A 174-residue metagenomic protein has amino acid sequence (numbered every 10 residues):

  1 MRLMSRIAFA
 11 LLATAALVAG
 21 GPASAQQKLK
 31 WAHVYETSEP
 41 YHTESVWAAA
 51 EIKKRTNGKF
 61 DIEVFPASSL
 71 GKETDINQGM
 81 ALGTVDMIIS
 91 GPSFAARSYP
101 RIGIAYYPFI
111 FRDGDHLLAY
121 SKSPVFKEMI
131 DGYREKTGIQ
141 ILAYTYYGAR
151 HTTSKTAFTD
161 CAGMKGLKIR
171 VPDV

Functional and structural regions predicted by a protein language model:
M1-L11: Bacterial N-terminal signal peptides that target proteins for export
V18-A25: Sec/Tat signal peptide C-region and signal peptidase I cleavage site
K30-W47, A67-K72: Extracytoplasmic "Venus flytrap"
W47-I62: Signal peptide-proximal N-terminal region of secreted/periplasmic/extracellular or secretory-lumen proteins
A49-A50, D86, G91-V174: Contiguous mixed-secondary-structure segments that line small-molecule binding/active-site clefts of soluble domains
N57-D61, I76-S90, K168-R170: Alpha-to-beta junction loops
I62-V64, I141: Generic structural signal for residues in well-ordered beta-strands
F65-Q78, A157-T159, P172-V174: Short helix-initiation/N-cap motifs at beta->coil->alpha
